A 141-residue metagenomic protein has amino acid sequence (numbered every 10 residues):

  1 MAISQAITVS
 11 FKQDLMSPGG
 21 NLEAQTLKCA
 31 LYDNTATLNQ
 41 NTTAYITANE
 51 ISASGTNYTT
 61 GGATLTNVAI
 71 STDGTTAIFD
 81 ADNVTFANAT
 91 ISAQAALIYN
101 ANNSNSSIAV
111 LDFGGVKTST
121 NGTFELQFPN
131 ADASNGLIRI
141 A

Functional and structural regions predicted by a protein language model:
M1-Q94, A101-A141: Small cysteine-rich, disulfide-bonded extracellular modules of the LU/uPAR three-finger superfamily and closely related
